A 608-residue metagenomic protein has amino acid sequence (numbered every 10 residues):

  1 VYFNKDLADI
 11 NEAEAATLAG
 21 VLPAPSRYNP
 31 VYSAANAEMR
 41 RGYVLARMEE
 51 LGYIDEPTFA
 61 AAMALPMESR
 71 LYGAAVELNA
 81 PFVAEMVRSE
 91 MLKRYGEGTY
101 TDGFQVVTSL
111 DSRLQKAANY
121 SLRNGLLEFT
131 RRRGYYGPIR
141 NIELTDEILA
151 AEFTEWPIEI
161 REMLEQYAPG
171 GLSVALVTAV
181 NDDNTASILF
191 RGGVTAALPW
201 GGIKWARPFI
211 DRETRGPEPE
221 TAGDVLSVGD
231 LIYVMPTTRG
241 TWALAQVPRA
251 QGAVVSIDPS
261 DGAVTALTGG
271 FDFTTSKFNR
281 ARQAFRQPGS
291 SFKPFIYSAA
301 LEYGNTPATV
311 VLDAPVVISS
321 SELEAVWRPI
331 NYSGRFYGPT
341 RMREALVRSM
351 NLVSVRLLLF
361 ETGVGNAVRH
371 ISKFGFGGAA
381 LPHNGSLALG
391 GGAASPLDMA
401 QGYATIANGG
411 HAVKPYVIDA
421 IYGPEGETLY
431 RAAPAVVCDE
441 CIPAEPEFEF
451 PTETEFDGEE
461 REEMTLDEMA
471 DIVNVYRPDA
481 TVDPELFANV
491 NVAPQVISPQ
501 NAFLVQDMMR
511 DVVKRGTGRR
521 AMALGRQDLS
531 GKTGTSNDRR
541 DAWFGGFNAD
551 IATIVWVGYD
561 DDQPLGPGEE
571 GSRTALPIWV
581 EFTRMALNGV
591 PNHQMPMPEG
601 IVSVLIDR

Functional and structural regions predicted by a protein language model:
V1-D6, P25-A35, V44-L45, E49 (+14 more regions): Second-shell loop/turn segments in exported
V1-F190, L357-L359, R369-K373, G377-A380 (+3 more regions): Non-catalytic, structured segments within soluble enzyme domains
D9-A16, V31-G42, Y53-P57, A74-M86 (+16 more regions): Soluble non-cytosolic domains of exported or imported proteins
A35-A37, E50-E68, G134-T145, Q251 (+3 more regions): Acidic/histidine-enriched alpha-helical segments
M48, A118, D261-G262, R282-D313 (+5 more regions): Active-site SXXK
P66, L231, Q283-P339, P415-A435: Short, glycine/proline-biased beta-turn/loop segments that scaffold the active-site neighborhood
T108, S112-Q115, S121, E152-E159 (+7 more regions): A penicillin-recognizing enzyme superfamily signal
L110, V311-V316, P329-F376, L381-N408: Active-site-adjacent helix/loop patches that line small-molecule binding or acyl-intermediate pockets
